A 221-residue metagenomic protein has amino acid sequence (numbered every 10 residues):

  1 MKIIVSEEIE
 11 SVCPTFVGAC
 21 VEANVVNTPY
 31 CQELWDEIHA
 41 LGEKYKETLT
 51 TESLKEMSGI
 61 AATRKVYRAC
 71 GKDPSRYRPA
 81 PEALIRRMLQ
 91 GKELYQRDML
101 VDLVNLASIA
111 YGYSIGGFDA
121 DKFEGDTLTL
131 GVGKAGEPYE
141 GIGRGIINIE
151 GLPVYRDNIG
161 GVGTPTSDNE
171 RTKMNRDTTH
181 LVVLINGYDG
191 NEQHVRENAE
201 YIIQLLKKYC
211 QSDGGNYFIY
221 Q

Functional and structural regions predicted by a protein language model:
M1-Q221: Charge-biased, low-complexity intrinsically disordered regions
